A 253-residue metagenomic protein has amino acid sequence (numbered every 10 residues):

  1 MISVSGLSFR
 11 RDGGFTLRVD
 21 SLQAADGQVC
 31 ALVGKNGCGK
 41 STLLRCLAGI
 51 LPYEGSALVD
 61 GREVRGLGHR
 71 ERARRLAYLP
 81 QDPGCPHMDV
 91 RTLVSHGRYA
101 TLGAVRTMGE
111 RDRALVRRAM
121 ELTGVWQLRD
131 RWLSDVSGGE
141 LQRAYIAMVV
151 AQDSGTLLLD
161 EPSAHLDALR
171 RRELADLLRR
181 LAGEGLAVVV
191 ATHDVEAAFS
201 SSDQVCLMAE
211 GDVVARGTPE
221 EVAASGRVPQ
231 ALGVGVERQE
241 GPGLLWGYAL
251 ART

Functional and structural regions predicted by a protein language model:
V33-K35: The feature captures the beta-strand-to-loop junction immediately N-terminal to the Walker
A48: Helix-to-loop junction immediately C-terminal to a conserved catalytic motif
G55-G66, R72: Conserved ABC transporter NBD signature motif
W132-V136, E140: Conserved ABC ATPase signature
L157-E161: Catalytic Walker B motif of ABC-type/P-loop ATPase nucleotide-binding domains
T192-H193: H-loop/switch region of ABC-family ATPase nucleotide-binding domains
Q230-T253: ABC ATPase nucleotide-binding domains
